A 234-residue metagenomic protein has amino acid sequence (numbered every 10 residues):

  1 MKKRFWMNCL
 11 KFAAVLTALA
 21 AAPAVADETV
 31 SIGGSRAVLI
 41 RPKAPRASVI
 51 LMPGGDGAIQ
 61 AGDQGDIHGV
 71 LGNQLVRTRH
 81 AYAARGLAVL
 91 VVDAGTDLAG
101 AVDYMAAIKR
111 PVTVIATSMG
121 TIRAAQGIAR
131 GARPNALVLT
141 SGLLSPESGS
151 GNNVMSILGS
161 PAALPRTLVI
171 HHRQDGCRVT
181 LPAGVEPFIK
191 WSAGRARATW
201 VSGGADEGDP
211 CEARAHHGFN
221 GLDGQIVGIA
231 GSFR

Functional and structural regions predicted by a protein language model:
V25-A44: N-terminal cap/lid segment of alpha/beta-hydrolase-fold proteins
P42-A81: Short, surface-exposed "cap/lid" segments of acyl-processing enzymes
N73-L75, V91-K109: Alpha/beta-hydrolase active-site loop
A83-L90: A fold-wide structural signal in alpha/beta-hydrolase
P111-T113, A136-V138: Residue in the alpha/beta-hydrolase core beta-strand immediately N-terminal to the catalytic nucleophile
I115-A124: Gly/Ala-rich beta-loop-alpha elbow adjacent to hydrolase catalytic centers
G142-G203: The feature captures the conserved acid-bearing segment of alpha/beta-hydrolase catalytic domains
R195-R234: C-terminal catalytic histidine-bearing segment of alpha/beta-hydrolase fold enzymes
